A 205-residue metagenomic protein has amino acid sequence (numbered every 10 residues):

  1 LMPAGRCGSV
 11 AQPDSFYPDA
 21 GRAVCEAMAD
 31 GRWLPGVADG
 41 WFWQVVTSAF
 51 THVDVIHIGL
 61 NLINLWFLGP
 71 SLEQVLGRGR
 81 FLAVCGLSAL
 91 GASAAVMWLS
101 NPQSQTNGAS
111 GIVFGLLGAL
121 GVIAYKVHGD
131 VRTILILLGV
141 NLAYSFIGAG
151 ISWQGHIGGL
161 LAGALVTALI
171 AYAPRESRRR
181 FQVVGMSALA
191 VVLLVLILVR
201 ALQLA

Functional and structural regions predicted by a protein language model:
L1-V45, P174-A205: N-terminal signal-anchor transmembrane helix
C25-G36, D54-I58, V127-L142: Hydrophobic alpha-helical transmembrane segments
G40-W41, T47-L120, G158: Transmembrane helix-loop-helix
A89-A95, G139-G148, V191-L198: Aromatic-anchored segments of alpha-helical transmembrane domains
M97-T106, K126-H128, F146-Q154, S177 (+1 more regions): Membrane-interface helix caps and helix-loop-helix hairpins in membrane proteins
L120-K126, V166-P174: Structural signal for the C-terminal ends of transmembrane alpha-helices and the immediately following loop
I151-G163: Loop-to-transmembrane alpha-helix initiation sites
